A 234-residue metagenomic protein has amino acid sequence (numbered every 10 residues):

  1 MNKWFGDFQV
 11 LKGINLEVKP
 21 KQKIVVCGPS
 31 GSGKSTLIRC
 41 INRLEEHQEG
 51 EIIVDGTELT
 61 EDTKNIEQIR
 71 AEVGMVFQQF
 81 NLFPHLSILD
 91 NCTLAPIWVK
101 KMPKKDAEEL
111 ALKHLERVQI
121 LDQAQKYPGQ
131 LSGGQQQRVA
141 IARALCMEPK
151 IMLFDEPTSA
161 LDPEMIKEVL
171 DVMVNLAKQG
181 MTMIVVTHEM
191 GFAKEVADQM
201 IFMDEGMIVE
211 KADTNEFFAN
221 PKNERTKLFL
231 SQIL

Functional and structural regions predicted by a protein language model:
M1-E216: ABC family nucleotide-binding domain
A193, T226-K227: A general structural signal for well-ordered alpha-helical segments in protein cores
N223: ATP phosphate-binding glycine-rich loop
L228-L234: ABC ATPase nucleotide-binding domains
